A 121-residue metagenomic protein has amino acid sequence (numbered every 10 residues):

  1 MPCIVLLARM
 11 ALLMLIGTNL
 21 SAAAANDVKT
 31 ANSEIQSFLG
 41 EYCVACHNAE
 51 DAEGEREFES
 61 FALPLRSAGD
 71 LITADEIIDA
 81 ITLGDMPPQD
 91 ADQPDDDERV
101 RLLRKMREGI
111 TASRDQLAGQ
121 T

Functional and structural regions predicted by a protein language model:
M1-P2: N-terminal hydrophobic targeting signals that begin at the initiator methionine
V5-N19: Bacterial N-terminal signal peptides
A22-T121: Aromatic- and Gly/Pro-enriched helix-to-coil junctions and flexible linker segments
